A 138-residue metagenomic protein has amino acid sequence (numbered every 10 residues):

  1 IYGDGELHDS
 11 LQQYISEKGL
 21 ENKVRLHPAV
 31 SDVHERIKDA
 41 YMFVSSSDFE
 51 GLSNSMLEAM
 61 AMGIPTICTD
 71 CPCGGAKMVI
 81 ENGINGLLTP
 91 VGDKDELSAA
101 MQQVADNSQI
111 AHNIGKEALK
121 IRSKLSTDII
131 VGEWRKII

Functional and structural regions predicted by a protein language model:
I1-L11: Glycosyltransferase donor-sugar binding loop
Q12, S16, K23, E96 (+3 more regions): A short, well-ordered alpha-helix in the C-terminal region of glycosyltransferases
A29, D48: Aromatic "clamp/platform" in nucleotide-sugar-dependent glycosyltransferases that forms part of the donor/acceptor
V33-H34, L52-N54, C71-V79: Short glycine/proline-enriched, acidic/aromatic patches that form the donor-sugar handling elements
H34, Y41, G63: A short alpha->beta transition loop at the rim of the catalytic pocket in nucleotide-sugar-dependent
A59: Donor-sugar nucleotide-binding helix/loop cap in glycosyltransferases
P65-D70: Short hydrophobic beta-strand element within catalytic cores of glycosyltransferases and related nucleotide-activated
E81-G83, L87-K94, Q102-S108: Conserved acidic donor-binding segment of nucleotide-sugar-dependent glycosyltransferases
